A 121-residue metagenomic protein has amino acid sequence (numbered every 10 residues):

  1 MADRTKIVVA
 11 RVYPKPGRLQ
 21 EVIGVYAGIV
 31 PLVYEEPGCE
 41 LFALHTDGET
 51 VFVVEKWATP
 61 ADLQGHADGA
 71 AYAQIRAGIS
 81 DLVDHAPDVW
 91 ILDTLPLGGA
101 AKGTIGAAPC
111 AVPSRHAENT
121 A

Functional and structural regions predicted by a protein language model:
M1-K6, A43-E49, A77-A121: Glycine-rich beta-strand-turn "strand-cap" elements at beta-sheet edges
K6-V12, A43-A67: Short, well-ordered beta-strand segments in beta-rich or mixed alpha/beta enzyme and ligand-binding folds
R11-I23: Short, surface-exposed ligand-recognition loops at beta-strand->loop->(often short) alpha-helix junctions that present
P14-P16, T59, D93: Non-catalytic surface loops within mature trypsin-like serine protease
L19-E21, D62, G98, V112: Intrinsically disordered, low-complexity acidic/polar segments
G28-E40, K56-W90: An amphipathic, aromatic/His-enriched active-site/gating alpha helix that lines ligand/cofactor pockets
